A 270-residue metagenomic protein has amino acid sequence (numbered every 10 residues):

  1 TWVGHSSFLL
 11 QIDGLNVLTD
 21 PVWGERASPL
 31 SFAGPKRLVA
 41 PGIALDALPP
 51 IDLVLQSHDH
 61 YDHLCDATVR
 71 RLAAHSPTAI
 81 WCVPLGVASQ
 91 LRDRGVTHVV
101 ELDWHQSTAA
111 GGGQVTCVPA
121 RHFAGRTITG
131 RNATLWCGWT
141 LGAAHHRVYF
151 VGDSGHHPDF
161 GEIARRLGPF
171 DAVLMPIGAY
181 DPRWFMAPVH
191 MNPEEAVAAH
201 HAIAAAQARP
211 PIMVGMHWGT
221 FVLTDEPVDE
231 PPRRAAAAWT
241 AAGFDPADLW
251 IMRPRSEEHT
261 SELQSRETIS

Functional and structural regions predicted by a protein language model:
H5-D13, A109-D171, A187-E195: Catalytic core of the metallo-beta-lactamase
S7-D59, H63-A74, G86, G125-R131 (+1 more regions): Pre-active-site segment of Zn-dependent metallo-hydrolases
D13, V22, D153-G155, G178 (+2 more regions): Anionic group-transfer/hydrolysis microenvironments
T19-D20, I80-W81, T97-Q106, D171-P176: Short hydrophobic/aromatic-enriched beta-strand-loop microsegments
A27, L64, L91, G125 (+3 more regions): Glycine/Thr-rich phosphate-binding loops of Rossmann-like dinucleotide-binding domains
A44-L48, L53, H60, A67-T68 (+4 more regions): Cap/insert and terminal regions of metallo-dependent hydrolase folds
V83-H146, R234-R255: Metallo-beta-lactamase
H259-S270: Single conserved hydrophobic/aromatic residue that forms the stacking wall/gate of nucleotide- or nucleobase-binding
